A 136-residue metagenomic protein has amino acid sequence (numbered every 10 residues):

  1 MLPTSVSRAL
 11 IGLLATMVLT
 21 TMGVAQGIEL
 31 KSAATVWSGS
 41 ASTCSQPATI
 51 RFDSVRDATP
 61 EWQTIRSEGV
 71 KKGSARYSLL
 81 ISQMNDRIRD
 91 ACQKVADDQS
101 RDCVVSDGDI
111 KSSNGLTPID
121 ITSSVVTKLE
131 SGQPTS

Functional and structural regions predicted by a protein language model:
L2-I11: Bacterial N-terminal signal peptides that target proteins for export
T4, T20-V24: Short, aliphatic-rich N-terminal leader segments that are intrinsically disordered or form a weak/amphipathic helix
I11-T21: Bacterial N-terminal signal peptides
G23-S136: Amphipathic, charged alpha-helical segments and their helix-to-coil junctions in extracytoplasmic/peripheral assemblies
